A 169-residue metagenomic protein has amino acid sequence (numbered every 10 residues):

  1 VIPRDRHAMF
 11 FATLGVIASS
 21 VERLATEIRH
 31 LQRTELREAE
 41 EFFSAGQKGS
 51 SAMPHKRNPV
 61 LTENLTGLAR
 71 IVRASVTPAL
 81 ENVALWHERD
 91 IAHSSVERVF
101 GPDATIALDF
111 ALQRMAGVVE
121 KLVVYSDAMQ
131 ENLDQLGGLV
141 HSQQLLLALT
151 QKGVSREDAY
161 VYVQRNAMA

Functional and structural regions predicted by a protein language model:
V1-L85: Internal glycine-rich alpha/beta core junctions
M53-A169: Glycine-rich cofactor/substrate-binding loops
